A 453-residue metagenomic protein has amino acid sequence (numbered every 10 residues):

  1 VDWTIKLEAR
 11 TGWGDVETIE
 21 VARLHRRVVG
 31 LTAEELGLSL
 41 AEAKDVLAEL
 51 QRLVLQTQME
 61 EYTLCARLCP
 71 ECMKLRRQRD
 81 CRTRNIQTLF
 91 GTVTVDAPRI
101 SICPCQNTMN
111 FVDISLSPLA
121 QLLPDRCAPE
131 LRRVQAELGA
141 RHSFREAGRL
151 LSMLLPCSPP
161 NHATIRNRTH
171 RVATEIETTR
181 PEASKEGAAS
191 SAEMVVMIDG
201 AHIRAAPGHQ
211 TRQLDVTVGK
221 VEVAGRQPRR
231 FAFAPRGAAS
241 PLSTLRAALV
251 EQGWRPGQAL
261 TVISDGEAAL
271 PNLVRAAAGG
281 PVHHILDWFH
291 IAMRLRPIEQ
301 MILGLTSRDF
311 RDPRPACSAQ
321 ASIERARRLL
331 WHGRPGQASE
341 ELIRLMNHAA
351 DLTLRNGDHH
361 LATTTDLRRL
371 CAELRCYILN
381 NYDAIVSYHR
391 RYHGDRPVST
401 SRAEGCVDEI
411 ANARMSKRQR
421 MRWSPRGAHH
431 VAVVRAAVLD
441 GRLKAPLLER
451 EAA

Functional and structural regions predicted by a protein language model:
V1-R52, A97-A453: Catalytic center-proximal scaffold of phosphoryl-transfer enzymes
K44, C72, R76-R77: A short glycine/small-residue-enriched secondary-structure motif
R52-E60, I86-V93: Short, intrinsically disordered, charge-biased short linear motifs at domain edges
Q58-L68, R82, V95-R99: Short metal-coordination and nucleic-acid-contact micro-motifs, chiefly zinc-binding Cys/His arrays
E60, R77, V93, G187-A189 (+1 more regions): Sterically constrained small-residue positions within well-ordered secondary structures of folded domains
E61, R76-R79, I176, A277: Amphipathic alpha-helical interaction segments
L68-K74, P104-C105: Short, cysteine/histidine-rich loop/knuckle motifs that typically chelate Zn2+
L75-D96: Short recognition patches in nucleic-acid-associated and regulatory proteins
